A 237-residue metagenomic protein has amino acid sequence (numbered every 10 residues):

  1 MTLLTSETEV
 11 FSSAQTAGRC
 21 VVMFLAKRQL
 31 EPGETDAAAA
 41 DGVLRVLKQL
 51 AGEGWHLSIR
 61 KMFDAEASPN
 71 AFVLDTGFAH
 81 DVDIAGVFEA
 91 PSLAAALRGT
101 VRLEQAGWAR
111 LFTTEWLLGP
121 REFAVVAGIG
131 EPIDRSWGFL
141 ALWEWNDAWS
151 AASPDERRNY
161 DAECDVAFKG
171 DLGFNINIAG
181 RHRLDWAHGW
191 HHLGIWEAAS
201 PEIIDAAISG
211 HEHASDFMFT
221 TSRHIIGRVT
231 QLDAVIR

Functional and structural regions predicted by a protein language model:
M1-V82, V87-L97, W108-H191, E197-S209 (+2 more regions): Short S/T/G/P-rich N-terminal loop/turn motif that feeds into the first structured element of a domain
V101-R102: A basic- and aromatic-enriched beta-loop-alpha substructure that forms the phosphate/nucleotide- and DNA/RNA-contacting
G107-W108, F219: A short, surface-exposed beta-strand/turn
M218-T230: NUDIX/MutT-family hydrolases
